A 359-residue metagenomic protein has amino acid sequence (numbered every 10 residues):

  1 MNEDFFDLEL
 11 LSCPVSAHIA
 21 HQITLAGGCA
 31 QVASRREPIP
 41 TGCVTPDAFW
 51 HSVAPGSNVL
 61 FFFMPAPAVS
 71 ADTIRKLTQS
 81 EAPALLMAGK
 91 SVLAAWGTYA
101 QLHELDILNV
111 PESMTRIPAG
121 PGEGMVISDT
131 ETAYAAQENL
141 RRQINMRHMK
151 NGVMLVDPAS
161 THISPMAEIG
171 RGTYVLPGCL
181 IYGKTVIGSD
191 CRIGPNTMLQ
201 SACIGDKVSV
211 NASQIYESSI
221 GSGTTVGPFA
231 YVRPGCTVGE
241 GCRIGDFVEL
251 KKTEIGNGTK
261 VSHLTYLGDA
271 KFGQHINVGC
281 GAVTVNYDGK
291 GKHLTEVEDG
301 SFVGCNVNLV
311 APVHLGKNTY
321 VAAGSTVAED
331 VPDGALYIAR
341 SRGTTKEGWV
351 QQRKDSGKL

Functional and structural regions predicted by a protein language model:
M1-A159, P165, G172, D333-A335 (+1 more regions): Terminal amphipathic alpha-helical/low-complexity segments used for targeting or macromolecular assembly
M154-I338, G343-T344: Structural signal for interior beta-strand "rungs" in well-ordered beta-sheet cores of soluble enzyme domains
